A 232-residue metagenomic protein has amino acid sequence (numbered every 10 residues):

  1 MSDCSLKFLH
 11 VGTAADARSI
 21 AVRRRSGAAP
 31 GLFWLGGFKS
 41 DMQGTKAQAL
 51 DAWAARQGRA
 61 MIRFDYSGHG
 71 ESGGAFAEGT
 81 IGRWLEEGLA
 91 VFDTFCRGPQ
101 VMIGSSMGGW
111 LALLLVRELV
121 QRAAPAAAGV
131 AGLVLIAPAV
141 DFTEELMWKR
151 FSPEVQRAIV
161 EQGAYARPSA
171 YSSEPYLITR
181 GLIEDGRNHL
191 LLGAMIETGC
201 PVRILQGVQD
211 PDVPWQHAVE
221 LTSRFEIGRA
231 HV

Functional and structural regions predicted by a protein language model:
M1-G27: N-terminal cap/lid segment of alpha/beta-hydrolase-fold proteins
L6, A126-F225, R229: The alpha/beta-hydrolase serine catalytic core
A29-G37: Short beta-strand element of the alpha/beta-hydrolase
F38-D51: The serine-hydrolase catalytic nucleophile loop
A49-G73: Conserved alpha/beta-hydrolase
H69-F95: Catalytic nucleophile-loop/oxyanion-hole region of alpha/beta-hydrolase and closely related hydrolase-like folds
V91-E154: Primarily recognizes the serine-hydrolase "nucleophile elbow" in alpha/beta-hydrolase and SGNH/GDSL folds
